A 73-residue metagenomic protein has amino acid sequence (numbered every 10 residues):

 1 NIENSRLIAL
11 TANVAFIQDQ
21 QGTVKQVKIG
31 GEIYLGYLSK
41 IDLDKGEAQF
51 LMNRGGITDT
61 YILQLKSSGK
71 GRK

Functional and structural regions predicted by a protein language model:
N1-K73: Extended low-complexity, proline-rich intrinsically disordered regions
